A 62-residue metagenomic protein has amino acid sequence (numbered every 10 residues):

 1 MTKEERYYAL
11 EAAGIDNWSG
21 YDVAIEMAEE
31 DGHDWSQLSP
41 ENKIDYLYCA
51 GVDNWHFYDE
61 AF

Functional and structural regions predicted by a protein language model:
M1-F62: Acidic interaction surfaces
